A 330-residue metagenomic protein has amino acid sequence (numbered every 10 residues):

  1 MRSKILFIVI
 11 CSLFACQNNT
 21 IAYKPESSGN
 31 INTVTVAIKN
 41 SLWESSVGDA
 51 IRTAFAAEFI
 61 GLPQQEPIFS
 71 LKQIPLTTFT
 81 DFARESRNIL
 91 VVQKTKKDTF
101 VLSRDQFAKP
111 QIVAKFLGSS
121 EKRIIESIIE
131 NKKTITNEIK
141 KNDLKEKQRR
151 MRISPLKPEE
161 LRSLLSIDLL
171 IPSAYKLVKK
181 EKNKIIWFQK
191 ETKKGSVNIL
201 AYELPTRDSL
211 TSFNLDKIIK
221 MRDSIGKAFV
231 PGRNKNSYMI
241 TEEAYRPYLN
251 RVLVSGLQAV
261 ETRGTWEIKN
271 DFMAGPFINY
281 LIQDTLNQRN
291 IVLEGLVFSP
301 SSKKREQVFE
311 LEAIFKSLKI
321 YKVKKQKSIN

Functional and structural regions predicted by a protein language model:
R2-I8: Sec-dependent signal peptide recognition, specifically the positively charged N-region followed immediately by
S12-A15: C-terminal motif of bacterial Sec signal peptides marking the signal peptidase cleavage site
T20-Y23, K39-S41, P172-P231, T241 (+1 more regions): Secretory pathway targeting signatures of secreted, lumenal, and periplasmic proteins
I21, P67-K122, K227-N287, S302: Signature of long, low-cysteine stretches enriched in small and polar/charged residues
I21-I38, L42-S45, Q93-K157: Solvent-exposed alpha-helical segments and adjacent loops that form catalytic or protein-interaction surfaces
K24-G29, E44, T53, M151-K179: N-terminal "mature-domain start" segment
T35-S70: Post-signal-peptide N-terminal segment of Sec-exported extracytoplasmic proteins
E126-Q148, Y175, R289-N330: Surface-exposed amphipathic alpha-helical segments
